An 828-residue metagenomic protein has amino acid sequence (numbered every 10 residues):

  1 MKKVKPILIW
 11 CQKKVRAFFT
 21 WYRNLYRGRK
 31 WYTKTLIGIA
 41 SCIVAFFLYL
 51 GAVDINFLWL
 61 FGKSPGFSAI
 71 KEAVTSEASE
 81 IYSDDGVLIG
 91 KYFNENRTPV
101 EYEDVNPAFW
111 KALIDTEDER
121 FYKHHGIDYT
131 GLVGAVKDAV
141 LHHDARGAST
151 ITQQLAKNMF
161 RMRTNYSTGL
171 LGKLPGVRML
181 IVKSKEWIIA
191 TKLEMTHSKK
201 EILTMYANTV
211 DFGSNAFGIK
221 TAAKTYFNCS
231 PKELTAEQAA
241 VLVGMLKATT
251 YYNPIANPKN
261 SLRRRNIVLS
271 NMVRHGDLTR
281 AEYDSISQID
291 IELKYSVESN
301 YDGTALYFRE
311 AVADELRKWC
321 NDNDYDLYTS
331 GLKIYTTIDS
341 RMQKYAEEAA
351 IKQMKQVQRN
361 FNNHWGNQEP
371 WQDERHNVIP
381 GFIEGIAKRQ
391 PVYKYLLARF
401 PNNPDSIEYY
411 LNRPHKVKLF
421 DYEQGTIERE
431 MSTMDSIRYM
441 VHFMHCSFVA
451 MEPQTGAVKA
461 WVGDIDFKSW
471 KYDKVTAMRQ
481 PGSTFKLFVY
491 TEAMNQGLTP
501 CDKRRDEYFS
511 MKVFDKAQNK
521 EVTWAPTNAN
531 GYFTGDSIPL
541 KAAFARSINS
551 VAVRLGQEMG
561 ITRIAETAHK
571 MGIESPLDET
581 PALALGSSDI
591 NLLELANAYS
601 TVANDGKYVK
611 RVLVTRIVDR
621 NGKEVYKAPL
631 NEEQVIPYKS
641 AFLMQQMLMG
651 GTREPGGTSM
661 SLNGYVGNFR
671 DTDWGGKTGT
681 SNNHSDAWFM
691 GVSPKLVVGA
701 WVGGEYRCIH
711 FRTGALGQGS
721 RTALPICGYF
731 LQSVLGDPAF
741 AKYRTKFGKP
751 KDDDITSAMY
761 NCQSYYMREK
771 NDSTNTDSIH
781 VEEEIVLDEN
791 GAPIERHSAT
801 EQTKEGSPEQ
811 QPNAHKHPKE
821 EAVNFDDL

Functional and structural regions predicted by a protein language model:
K2-Y82, R120, V357: N-terminal type II signal-anchor transmembrane helix that functions as the membrane-insertion/stop-transfer segment
T75-S285, Y301, Y307, D466 (+3 more regions): Peptidoglycan glycan-strand catalytic modules in the bacterial/periplasmic cell-wall system
T98-E103, I437-C446, S469-F488, C501-R504 (+1 more regions): Short active-site loop at a secondary-structure junction that contains or immediately precedes the catalytic residue(s)
A112-I114, M272, A346, T455-G456 (+7 more regions): Active-site SXXK
Y122-L132, F217-I219, T279-D284, M494-Q518 (+2 more regions): Short, well-structured active-site flanking segments
L141-S167, C229-K232, S296-Y307, L498-I564 (+3 more regions): Conserved catalytic neighborhood of penicillin-recognizing serine enzymes
D144, T279-T337, R341-N402: Non-catalytic structural connector segments
T336, S340-Q356, A387-E452, A457 (+5 more regions): A penicillin-recognizing enzyme superfamily signal
